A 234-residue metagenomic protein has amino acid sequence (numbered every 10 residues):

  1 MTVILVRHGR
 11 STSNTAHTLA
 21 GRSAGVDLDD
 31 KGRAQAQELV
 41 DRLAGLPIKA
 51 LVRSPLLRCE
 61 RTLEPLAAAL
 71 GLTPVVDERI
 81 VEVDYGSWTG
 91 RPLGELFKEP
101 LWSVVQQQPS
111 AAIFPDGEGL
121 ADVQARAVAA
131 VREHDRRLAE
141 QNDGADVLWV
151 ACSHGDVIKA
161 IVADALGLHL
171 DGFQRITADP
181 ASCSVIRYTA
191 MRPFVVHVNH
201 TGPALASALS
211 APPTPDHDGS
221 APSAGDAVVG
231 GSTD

Functional and structural regions predicted by a protein language model:
T2, R7, T12-L72: Active-site-proximal alpha-helix that buttresses catalytic centers in soluble enzyme cores
S11, V157-I158: Short active-site segment of divalent metal-dependent hydrolases/proteases that encodes the spacing between
T18-D27, R91-P92, S110, P212: Short glycine-enriched, charge-decorated loop/helix-capping segments at active-site entrances that position
P47-P55, N142-C152: Short glycine-rich phosphate-binding loop at a beta-alpha junction
P65, A160, D164: Active-site signature of alpha/beta-hydrolase-fold catalytic machinery across serine- and Asp/Cys-nucleophile hydrolases
A69-A129, H197-H200, L209, P222 (+1 more regions): Phosphate-handling substructures
V83-G94, E140-V147, D164-D234: Acidic, low-complexity terminal tails and accessory targeting/binding regions of phosphate-metabolizing enzymes
